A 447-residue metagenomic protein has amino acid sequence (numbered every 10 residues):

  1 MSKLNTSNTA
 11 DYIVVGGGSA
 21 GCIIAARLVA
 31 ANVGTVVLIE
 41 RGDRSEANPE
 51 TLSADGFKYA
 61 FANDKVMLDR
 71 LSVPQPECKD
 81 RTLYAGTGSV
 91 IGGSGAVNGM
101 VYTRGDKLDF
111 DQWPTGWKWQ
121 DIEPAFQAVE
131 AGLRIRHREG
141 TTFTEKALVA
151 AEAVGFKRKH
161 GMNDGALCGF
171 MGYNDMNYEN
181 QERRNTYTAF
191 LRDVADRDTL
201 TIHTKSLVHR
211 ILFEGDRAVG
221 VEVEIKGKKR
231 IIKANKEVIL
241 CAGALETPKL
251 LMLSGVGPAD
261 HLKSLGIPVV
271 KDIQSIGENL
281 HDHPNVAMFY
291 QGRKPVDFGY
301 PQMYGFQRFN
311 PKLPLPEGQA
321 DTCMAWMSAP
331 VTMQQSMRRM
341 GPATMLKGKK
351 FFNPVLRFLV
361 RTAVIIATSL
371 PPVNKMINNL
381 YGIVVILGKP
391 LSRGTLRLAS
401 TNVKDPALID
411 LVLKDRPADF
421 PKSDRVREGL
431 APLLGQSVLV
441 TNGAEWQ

Functional and structural regions predicted by a protein language model:
T6-A20: Beta1/beta-strand and adjacent pyrophosphate-binding region of the FAD-binding site in flavoprotein oxidoreductases
Y12, I24-G34, R197: A short, Lys/Arg-enriched amphipathic alpha-helix followed by its capping loop at the start of a domain
R27-A47, T51, R210-E214, G220-Q307: Glycine-rich loop(s) and the adjacent beta-strand/alpha-helix scaffold that form part
F57-R158, R183-R184, L387-K404, L408: Redox-cofactor-proximal catalytic regions of oxidoreductases
A96-G99, R104, G116-A218, E222 (+2 more regions): Conserved redox-cofactor binding core of oxidoreductases
D198, P248, V256-N378, V385-G388: Mid-to-C-terminal "cap/lid" subdomains and adjacent gly/pro-rich loops that border and regulate access to redox
V384, G388-Q447: Helix-rich C-terminal "cap"/substrate-channel and partner-interaction subdomain that packs against the flavin-binding
